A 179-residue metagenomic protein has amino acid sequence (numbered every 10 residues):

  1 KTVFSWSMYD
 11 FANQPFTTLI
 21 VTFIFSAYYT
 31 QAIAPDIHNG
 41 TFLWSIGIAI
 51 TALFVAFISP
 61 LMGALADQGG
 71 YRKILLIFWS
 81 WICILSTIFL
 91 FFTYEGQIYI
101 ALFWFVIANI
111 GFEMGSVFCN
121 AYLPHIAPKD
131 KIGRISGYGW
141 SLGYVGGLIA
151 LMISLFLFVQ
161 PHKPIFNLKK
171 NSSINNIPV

Functional and structural regions predicted by a protein language model:
K1-A52, I98-L102: Helix-loop boundary and gating motifs at the non-cytosolic
I20, I24, T41-L65, L85-S86 (+1 more regions): Central cavity-lining transmembrane alpha-helices of secondary-active solute carriers, predominantly the Major
T22-I33, G147-V179: Transmembrane alpha-helix termini and helix-breaking/packing motifs in multi-pass membrane transporters
A32, Q68-G69, Y122-I126: Helix-to-coil boundary motifs at intracellular loop junctions of multi-pass secondary transporters
H38-F42, K129-W140: Loop-to-transmembrane helix entry/capping segments in MFS-fold secondary transporters and related SLC/MFSD carriers
A66-I82: Cytoplasmic membrane-interface "Motif A"-like loop-to-helix N-cap segments of 12-TM Major Facilitator Superfamily
S80-F118, Y122: Hydrophobic core of transmembrane alpha-helices in multi-pass small-molecule transporters, especially MFS/SLC-type
E113, G133-V159: Glycine-rich segments within core transmembrane alpha-helices of 12-TM secondary carriers
